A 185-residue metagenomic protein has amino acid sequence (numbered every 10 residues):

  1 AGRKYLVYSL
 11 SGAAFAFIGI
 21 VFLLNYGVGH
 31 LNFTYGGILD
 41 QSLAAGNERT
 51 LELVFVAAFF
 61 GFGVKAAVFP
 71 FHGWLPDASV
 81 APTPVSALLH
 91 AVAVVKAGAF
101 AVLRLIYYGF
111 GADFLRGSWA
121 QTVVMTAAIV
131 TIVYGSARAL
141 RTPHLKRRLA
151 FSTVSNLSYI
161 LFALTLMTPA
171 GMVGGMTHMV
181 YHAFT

Functional and structural regions predicted by a protein language model:
A1-T185: Hydrophobic transmembrane alpha-helices and their helix-loop junctions in integral membrane proteins
